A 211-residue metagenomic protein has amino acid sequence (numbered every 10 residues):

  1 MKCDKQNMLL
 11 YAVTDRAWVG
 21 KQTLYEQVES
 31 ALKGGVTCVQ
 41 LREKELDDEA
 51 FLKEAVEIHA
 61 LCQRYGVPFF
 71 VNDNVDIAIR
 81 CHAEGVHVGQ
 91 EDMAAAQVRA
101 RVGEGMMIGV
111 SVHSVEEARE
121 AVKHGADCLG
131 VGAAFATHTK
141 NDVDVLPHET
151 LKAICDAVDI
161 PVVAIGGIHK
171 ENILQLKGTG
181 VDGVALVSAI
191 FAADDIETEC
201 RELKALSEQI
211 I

Functional and structural regions predicted by a protein language model:
M1-M93, A100-C128, L146, A153 (+4 more regions): Conserved N-terminal beta1-alpha1 strand-loop-helix module at the mouth
L41, A78, F135-N141: A short acidic, helix-capping loop that chelates divalent metal ions and anchors anionic groups
V131, V163-I168, V184-S188: Glycine-rich beta-strand-to-loop/alpha-helix junction loops that act as flexible
T179-G183: Internal alpha/beta core interface subdomains
